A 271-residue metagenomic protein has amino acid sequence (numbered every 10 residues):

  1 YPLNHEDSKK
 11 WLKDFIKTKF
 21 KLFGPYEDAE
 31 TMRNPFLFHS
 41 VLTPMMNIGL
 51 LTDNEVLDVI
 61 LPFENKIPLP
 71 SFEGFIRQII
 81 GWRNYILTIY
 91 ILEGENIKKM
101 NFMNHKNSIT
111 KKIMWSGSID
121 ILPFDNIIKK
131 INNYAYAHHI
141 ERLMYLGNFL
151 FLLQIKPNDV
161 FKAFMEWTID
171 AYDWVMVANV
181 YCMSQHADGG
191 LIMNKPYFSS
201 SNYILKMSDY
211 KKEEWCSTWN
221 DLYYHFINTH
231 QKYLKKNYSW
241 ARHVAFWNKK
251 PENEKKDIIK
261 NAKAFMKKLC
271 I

Functional and structural regions predicted by a protein language model:
Y1-H39: Long, well-ordered, tryptophan-enriched scaffold segments
H39-T43, L50-I271: C-terminal catalytic domain of photolyase/cryptochrome flavoproteins, centering on the FAD-binding pocket
